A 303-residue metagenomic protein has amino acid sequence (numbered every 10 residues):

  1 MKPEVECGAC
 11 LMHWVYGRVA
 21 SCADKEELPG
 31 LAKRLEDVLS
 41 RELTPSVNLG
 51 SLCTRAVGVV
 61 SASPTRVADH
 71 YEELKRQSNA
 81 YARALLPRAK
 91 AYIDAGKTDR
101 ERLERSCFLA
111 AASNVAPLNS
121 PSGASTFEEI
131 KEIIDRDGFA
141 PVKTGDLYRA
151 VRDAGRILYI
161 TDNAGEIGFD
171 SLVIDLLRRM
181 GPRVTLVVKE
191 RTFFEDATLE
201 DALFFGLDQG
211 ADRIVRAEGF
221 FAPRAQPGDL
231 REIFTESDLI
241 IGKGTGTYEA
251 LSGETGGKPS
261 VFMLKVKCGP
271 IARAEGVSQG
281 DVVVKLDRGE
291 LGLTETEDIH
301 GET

Functional and structural regions predicted by a protein language model:
K2-A154: Electropositive, gly/pro-rich neighborhoods at or near active sites that engage anionic ligands
E4, Y159, E166-I167: Alpha-helix N-cap/loop-to-helix initiation residues
G155-R156, P182-T185, P259: Residues at the starts of beta-strands that form the adenosine-phosphate
R156-L158, D238-L239: Structural motif
D162, G168-V173, A197-T198, S252-E254: A short secondary-structure junction signal
A164-L186: Histidine-anchored nucleotide/phosphate-binding helix
V188-F194, D201-T303: C-terminal functional extensions of proteins
